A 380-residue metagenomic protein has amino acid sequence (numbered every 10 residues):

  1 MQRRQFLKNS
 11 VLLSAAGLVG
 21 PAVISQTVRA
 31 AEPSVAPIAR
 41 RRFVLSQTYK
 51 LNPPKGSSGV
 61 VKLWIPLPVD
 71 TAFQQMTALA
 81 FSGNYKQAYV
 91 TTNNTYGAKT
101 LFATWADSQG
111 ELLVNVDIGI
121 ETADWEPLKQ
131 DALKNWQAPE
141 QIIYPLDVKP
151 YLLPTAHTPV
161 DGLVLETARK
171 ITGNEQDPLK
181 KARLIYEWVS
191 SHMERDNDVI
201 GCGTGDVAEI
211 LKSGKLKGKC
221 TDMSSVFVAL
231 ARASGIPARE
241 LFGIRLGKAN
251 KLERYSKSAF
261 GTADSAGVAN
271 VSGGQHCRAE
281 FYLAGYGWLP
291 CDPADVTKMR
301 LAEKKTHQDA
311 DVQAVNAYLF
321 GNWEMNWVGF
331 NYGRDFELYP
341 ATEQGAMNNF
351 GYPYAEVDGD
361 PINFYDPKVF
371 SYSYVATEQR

Functional and structural regions predicted by a protein language model:
Q5-T27: N-terminal export signals
A30-E126: Intrinsically disordered, low-complexity N-terminal segments that are enriched in acidic
L79-S82, Q130-E140, P293-V296: Short intrinsically disordered coil segments
N93, L113-R195, G201-G214: Acidic low-complexity segments
T104-P159, P340-R380: Secretory-pathway-linked proteins and extracytosolic
N174, P178-A182, E187-C277, M299-A302: Active-site neighborhood of thiol-dependent amide/isopeptide-bond enzymes
K248-L252, S256-R380: Active-site rim recognition segments
